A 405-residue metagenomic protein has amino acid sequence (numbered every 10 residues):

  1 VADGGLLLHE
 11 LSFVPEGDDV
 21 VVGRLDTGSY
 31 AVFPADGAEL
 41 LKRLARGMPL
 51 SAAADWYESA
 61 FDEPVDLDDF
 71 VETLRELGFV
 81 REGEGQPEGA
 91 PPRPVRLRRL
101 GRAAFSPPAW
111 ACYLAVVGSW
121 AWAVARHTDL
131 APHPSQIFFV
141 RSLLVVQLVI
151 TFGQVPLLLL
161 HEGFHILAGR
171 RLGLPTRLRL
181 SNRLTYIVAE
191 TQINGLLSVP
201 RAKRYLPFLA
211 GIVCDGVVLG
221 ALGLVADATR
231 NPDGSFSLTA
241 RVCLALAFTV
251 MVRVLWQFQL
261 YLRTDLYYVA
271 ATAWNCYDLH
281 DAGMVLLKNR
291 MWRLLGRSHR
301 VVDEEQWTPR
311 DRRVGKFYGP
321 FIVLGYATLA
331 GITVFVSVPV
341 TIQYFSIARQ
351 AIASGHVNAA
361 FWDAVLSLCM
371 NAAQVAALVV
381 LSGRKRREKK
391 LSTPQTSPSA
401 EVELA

Functional and structural regions predicted by a protein language model:
V1-L25: Long, low-complexity, charged/polar intrinsically disordered regions in eukaryotic proteins
T27-A104, T341: Long, charge-rich, low-complexity alpha-helical segments
R93-L184: Core alpha-helical transmembrane segments of integral membrane proteins
L100-C112, L196-G216, R297-G331: Loop-to-transmembrane boundary segments
L114-F138, V217-T239, A327-V357, V379-S382: Juxtamembrane "helix exit" motif at the C-terminal ends of alpha-helical transmembrane segments in multi-pass membrane
S135-I150, G234-F248, I352-C369: Hydrophobic alpha-helical transmembrane segments
L144-V301: Membrane-embedded catalytic scaffold of the fatty acid hydroxylase/desaturase
L262-L404: C-terminal membrane-associated helical module and adjoining short loops/tails
